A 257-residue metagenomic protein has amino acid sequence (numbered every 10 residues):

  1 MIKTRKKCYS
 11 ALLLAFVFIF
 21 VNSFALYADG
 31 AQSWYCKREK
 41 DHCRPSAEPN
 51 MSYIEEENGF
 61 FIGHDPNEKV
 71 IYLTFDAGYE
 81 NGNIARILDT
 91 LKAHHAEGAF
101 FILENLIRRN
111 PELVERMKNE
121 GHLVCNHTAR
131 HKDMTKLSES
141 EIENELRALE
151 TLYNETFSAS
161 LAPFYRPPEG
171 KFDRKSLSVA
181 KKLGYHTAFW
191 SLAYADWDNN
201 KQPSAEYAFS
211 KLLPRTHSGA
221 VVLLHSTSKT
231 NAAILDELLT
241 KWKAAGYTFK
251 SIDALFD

Functional and structural regions predicted by a protein language model:
I2-T74, Y79-A93, Y207, L238-K241 (+1 more regions): N-terminal pre-catalytic segment of deacetylase/amide-hydrolase enzymes
E68-I71, N81-N83, I87, K92-L223 (+1 more regions): Metal-dependent polysaccharide deacetylase catalytic core of the NodB/CE4 family, i.e., the active-site-bearing domain
H217-D253: Catalytic grooves of carbohydrate-active enzymes
